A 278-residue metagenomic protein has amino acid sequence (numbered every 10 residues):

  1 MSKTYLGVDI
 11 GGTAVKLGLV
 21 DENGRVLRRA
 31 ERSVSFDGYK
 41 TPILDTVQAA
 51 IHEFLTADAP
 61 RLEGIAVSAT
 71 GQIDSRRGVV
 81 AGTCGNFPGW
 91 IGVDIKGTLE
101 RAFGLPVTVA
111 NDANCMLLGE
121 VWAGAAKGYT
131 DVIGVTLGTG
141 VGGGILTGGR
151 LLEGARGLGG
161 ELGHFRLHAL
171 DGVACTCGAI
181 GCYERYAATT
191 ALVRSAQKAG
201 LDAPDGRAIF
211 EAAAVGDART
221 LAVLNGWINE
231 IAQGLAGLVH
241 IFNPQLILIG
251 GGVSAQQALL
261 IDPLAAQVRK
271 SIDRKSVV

Functional and structural regions predicted by a protein language model:
M1-G64, D74-V79, G97-L105, G119-Y129 (+1 more regions): ATP-binding/phosphotransfer module of carbohydrate and carboxylate kinases, centering on a glycine-rich
D9, A66-T70, A110, G134-G140 (+1 more regions): Short beta-strand segments
S33-F36, P88, G159-E161: A short acidic/small-residue loop/turn micro-motif
G71-I73, N86, A113, G157 (+2 more regions): Short, flexible active-site-adjacent loop segments at beta-strand->alpha-helix junctions, enriched in small/polar
G78-G92: A charged helix-plus-loop insertion that forms the helical arch/lid used to bind and gate nucleic-acid substrates
G85-P88, T108-N114, G134-L137: Active-site nucleophile and cofactor-binding loops and adjacent substrate-binding regions of central metabolic enzymes
K127-Y186: Glycine-rich phosphate-binding loop of actin/hexokinase-like ATP-binding domains
